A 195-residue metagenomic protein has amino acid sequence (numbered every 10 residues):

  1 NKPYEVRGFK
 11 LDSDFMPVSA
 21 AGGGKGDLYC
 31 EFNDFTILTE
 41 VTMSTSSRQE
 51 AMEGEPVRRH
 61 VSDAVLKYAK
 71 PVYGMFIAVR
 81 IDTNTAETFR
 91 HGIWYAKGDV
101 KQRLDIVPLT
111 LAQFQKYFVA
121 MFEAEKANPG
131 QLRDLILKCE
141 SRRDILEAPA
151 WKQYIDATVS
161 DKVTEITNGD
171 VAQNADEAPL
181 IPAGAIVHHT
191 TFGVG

Functional and structural regions predicted by a protein language model:
N1-V163: Catalytic core segments in nucleotide and nucleic-acid processing enzymes
E31, H188-T190: A generic structural motif
V163-H188: Mixed-charge, Lys/Arg-rich low-complexity intrinsically disordered regions
G193-G195: Short beta-strand-centered aromatic/proline hotspots
